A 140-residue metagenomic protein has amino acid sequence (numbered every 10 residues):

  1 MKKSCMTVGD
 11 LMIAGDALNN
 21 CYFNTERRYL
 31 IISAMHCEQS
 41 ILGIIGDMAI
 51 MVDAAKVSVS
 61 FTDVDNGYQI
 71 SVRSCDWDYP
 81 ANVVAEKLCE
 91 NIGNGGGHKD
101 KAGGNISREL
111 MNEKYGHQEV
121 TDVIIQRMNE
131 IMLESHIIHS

Functional and structural regions predicted by a protein language model:
M1-S140: Hydrophobic helix-and-loop "lid/oligomerization" segment in the mid-to-C-terminal part of catalytic domains
